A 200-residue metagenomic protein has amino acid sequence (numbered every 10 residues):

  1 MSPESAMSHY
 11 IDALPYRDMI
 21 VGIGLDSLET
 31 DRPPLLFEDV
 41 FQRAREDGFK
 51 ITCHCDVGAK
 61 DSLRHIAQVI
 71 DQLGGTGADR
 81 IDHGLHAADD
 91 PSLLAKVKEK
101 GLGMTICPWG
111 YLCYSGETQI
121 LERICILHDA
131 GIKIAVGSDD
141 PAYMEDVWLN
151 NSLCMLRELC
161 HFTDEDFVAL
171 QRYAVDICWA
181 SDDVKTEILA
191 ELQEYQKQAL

Functional and structural regions predicted by a protein language model:
M1, L25-T30, H54-G58, G84-H86 (+2 more regions): Active-site beta-loop-alpha junctions enriched in small/polar residues
P3-G22, E29-C53, V57-G77, A88-L102 (+2 more regions): Histidine/acidic residue-rich metal-binding segments in metalloenzymes
D26, A88, Y114, Q171 (+1 more regions): Functionally constrained cores in energy, signaling, and assembly domains
K50, A67-R80, K98, C107-P108 (+2 more regions): His/Asp/Glu-enriched, well-ordered alpha-helical/loop segment that forms or immediately abuts the divalent-metal
L94, S115-G116, E145-D146: Extended hydrophobic-aromatic, low-complexity segments
